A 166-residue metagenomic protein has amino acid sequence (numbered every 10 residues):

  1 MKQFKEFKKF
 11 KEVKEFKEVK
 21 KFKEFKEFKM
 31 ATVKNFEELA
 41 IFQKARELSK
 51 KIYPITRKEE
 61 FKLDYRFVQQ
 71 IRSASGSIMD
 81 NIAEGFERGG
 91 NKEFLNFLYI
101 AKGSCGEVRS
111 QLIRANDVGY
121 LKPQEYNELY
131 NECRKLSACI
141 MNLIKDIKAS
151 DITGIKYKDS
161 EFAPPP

Functional and structural regions predicted by a protein language model:
M1-P166: Amphipathic alpha-helical assembly/interaction segments
